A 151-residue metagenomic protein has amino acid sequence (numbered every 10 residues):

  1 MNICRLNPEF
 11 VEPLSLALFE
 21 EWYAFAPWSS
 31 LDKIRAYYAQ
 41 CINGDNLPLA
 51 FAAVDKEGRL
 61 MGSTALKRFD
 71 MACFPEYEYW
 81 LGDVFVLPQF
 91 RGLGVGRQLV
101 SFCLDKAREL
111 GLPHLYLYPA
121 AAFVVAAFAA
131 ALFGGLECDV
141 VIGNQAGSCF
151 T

Functional and structural regions predicted by a protein language model:
M1-L14: A short beta-loop-alpha structural element at the N-terminal edge of CoA-dependent acyl/N-acetyltransferase catalytic
P13, Y116-A122, A127, A131-T151: C-terminal "cap" of GNAT-fold acetyltransferases
S15-L31: Helix-loop element at the rim of GNAT/NAT acetyltransferase active sites that forms part of the acceptor-substrate
A26-A52, A65: Active-site rim helix/loop that mediates acceptor-substrate recognition in acyltransferases
A50-A52, R59-R68, W80, F85: Conserved beta-strand in the GNAT
D70-Y77: A short, polar/charged loop-to-alpha-helix boundary motif
D83-V86, G92-D105: Conserved acetyl-CoA-binding loop-helix of GNAT-fold acetyltransferases
A107-P119: Conserved GNAT acetyl-CoA-binding A-motif
